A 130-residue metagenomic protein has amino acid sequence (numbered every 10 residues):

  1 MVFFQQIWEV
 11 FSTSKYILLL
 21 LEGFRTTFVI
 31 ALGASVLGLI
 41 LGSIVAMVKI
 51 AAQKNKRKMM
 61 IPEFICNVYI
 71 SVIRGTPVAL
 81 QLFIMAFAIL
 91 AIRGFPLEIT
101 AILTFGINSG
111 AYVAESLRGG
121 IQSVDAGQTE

Functional and structural regions predicted by a protein language model:
M1-E130: Transmembrane alpha-helices and adjacent helix-loop boundaries
